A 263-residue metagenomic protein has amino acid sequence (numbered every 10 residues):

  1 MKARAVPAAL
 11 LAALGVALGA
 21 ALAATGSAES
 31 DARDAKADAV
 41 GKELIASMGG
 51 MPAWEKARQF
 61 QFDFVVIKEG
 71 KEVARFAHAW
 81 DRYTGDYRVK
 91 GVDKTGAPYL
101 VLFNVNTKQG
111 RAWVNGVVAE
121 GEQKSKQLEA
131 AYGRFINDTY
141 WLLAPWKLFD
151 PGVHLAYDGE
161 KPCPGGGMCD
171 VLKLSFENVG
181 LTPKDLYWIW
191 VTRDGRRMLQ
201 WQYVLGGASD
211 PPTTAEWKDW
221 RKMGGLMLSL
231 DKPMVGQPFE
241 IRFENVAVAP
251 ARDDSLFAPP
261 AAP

Functional and structural regions predicted by a protein language model:
M1-V6: N-terminal secretory signal peptides that target proteins for export/translocation
A9-A21: Bacterial N-terminal signal peptides
L18-D34: Bacterial Sec-dependent signal peptides at the C-terminal "C-region" and cleavage site
S30-A39, A46, T107-D185, A208 (+1 more regions): Flexible, processing/modification-adjacent segments and terminal tails in exported/periplasmic/extracellular proteins
A39-V118, V153-D158: N-terminal mature ectodomain segment of secretory-pathway/periplasmic proteins
R75-W80, L100-V105, A119-A130, T214-W217 (+1 more regions): Short amphipathic beta-strand/extended segments with alternating polar/hydrophobic composition
R82-V89, Q109-W113, A130-F135, K222-L226 (+1 more regions): Short, surface-exposed linear segments at secondary-structure transitions and domain or protein termini
V92, P164-P260: Gly/Pro-enriched, hydrophobic low-complexity segments that function as extracytoplasmic propeptides/linkers
